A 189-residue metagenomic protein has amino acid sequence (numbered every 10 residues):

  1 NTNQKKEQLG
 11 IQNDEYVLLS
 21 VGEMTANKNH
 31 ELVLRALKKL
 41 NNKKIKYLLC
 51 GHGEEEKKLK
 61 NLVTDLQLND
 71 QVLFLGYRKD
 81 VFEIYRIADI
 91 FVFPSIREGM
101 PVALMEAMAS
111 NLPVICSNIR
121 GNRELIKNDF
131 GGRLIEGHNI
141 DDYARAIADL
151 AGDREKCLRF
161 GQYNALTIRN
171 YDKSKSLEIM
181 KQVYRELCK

Functional and structural regions predicted by a protein language model:
N1-I11: A short helix/loop element that forms part of the nucleotide-sugar donor recognition site in Leloir-type
E7, D142, D149, K156-N170 (+1 more regions): A short, well-ordered alpha-helix in the C-terminal region of glycosyltransferases
Y16-K39, E54-N61, D141: A conserved mid-protein helix/loop that constitutes part of the nucleotide-sugar donor-binding site
K60-G76: Nucleotide-activated donor-binding/catalytic signature segment of Leloir-type glycosyltransferases, i.e., the conserved
Y77, I96: Aromatic "clamp/platform" in nucleotide-sugar-dependent glycosyltransferases that forms part of the donor/acceptor
P113-C116: Short hydrophobic beta-strand element within catalytic cores of glycosyltransferases and related nucleotide-activated
N128-D129, R133-I140, D149-R154: Conserved acidic donor-binding segment of nucleotide-sugar-dependent glycosyltransferases
K173-K189: C-terminal alpha-helical cap of glycosyltransferases
